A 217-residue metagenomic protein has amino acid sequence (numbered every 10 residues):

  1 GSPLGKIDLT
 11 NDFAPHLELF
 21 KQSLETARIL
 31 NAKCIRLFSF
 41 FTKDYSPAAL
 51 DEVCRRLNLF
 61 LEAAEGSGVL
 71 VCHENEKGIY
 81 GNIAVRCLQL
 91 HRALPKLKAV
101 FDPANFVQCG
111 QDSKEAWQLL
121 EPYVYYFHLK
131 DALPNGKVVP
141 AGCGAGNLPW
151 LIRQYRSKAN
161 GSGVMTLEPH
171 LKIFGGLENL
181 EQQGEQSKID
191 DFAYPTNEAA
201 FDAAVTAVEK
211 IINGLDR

Functional and structural regions predicted by a protein language model:
L4-A99, Q108, Q186-A204, L215: Active-site acidic/histidine proton-transfer and metal-coordination neighborhood in alpha/beta enzyme cores
N31, N58, A84-F101, V107-R217: Histidine-acidic metal/acid-base catalytic patches
